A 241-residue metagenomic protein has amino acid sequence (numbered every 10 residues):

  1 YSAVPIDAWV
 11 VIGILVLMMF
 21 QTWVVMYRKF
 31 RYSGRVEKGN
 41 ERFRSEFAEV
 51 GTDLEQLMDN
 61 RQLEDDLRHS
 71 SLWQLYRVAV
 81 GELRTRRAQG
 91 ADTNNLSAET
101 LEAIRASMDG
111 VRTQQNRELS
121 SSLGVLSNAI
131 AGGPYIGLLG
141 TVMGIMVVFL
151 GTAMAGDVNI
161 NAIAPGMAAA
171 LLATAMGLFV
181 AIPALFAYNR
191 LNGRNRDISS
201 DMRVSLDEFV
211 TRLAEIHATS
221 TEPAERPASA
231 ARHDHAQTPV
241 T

Functional and structural regions predicted by a protein language model:
Y1-S45, L191: Hydrophobic membrane-targeting segments
Y1-V4, D66, Q114, V158-A169: Membrane-helix interfacial "entry" motifs
P5, W23, L57-N60, Y76 (+3 more regions): Residue-level signature of catalytic and energy-coupling elements of molecular machines, predominantly ATP/GTP-dependent
V10-V16, F20, S121-G151, I163 (+1 more regions): Bilayer-spanning, highly hydrophobic alpha-helical transmembrane segments
K38-Y135, V147-N159, F186-T241: Predominantly long cytosolic amphipathic alpha-helical stalk/bundle segments
